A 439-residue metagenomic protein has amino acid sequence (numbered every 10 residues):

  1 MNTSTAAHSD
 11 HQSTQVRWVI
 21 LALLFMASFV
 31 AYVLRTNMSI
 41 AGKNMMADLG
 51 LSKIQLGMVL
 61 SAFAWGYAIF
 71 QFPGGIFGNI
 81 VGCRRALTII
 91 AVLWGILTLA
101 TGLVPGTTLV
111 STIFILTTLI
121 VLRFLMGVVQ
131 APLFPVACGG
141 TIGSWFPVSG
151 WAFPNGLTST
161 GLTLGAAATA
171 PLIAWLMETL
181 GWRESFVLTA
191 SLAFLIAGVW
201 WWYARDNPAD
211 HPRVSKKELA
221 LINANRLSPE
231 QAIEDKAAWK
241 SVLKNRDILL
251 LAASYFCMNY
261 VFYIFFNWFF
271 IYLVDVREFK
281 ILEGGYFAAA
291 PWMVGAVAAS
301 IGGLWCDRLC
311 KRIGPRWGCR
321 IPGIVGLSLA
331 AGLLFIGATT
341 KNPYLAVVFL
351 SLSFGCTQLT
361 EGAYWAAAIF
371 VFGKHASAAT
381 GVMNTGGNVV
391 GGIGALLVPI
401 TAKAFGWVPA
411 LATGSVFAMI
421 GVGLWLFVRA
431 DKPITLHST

Functional and structural regions predicted by a protein language model:
V19-K53, F265-F270: Extracytoplasmic
T36, A64-F72, A166-A167, W292-A296 (+2 more regions): Residue-level signature of mid-helix packing/kink "hotspots" within the transmembrane helices of 12-pass Major
M38-I40, K244-S300, Q358-E361, W365 (+2 more regions): Extracytoplasmic gate region of multi-pass secondary transporters
V92-T112, S328-K341: C-terminal ends and interior cores of transmembrane alpha-helices in multi-pass membrane transporters/permeases
L97, V110-P132, Y344-L359: Hydrophobic core of transmembrane alpha-helices in multi-pass small-molecule transporters, especially MFS/SLC-type
L122-L162: Cytoplasmic helix-loop-helix junction between adjacent transmembrane helices in 12-TM secondary transporters
T158, L162-H211: Helix-loop-helix hairpin linking two adjacent transmembrane segments in secondary transporters
R316-A363: C-terminal transmembrane helical hairpin of 12-TM major facilitator-type secondary transporters
